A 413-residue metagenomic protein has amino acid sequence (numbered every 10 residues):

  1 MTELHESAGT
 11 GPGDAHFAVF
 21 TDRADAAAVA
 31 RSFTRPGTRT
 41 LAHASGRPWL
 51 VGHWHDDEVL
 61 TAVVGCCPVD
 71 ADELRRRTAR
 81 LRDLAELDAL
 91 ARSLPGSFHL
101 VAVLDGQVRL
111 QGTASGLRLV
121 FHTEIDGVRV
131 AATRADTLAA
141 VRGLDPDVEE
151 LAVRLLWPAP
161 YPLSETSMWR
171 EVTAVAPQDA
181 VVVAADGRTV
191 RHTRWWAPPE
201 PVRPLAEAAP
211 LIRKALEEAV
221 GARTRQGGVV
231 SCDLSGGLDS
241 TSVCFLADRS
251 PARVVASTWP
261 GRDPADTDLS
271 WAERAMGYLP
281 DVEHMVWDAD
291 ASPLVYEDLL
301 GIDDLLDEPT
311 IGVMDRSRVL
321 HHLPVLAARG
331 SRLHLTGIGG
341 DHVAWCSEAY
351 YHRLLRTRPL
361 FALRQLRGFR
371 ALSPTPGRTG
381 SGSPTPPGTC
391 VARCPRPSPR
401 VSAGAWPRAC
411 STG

Functional and structural regions predicted by a protein language model:
M1-A291: Cysteine-centered catalytic environments shared across enzyme families
G106-R109, L117, A185, A197-G413: ATP-dependent adenylate-handling active sites, centered on carboxylate activation for C-N bond formation
